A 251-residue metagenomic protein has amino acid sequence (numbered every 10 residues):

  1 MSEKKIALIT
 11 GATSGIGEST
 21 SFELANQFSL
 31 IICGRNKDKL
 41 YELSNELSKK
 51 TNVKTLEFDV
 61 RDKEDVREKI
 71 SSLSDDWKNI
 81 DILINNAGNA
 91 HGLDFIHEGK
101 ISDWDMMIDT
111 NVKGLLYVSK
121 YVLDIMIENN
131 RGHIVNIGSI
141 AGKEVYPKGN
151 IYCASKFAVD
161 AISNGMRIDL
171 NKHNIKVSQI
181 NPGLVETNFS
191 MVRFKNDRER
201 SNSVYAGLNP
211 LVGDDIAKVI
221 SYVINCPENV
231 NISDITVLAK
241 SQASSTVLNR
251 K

Functional and structural regions predicted by a protein language model:
T13-S14: Conserved glycine-rich cofactor-binding loop
F28-L43: Conserved glycine-rich Rossmann-like NAD(P)H-binding loop of the short-chain dehydrogenase/reductase
E57-E68, I101: The beta1-alpha1 cofactor-binding region of Rossmann-like NAD(H)/NADP(H)-dependent oxidoreductases
D94-I96, K100-D105: Substrate-binding pocket helix/loop in short-chain dehydrogenase/reductase
S119, S155: Active-site helix of classical SDR
S139: Residue(s) in the substrate-gating loop at a strand-loop-helix junction that position the organic substrate next
Q179-I180, R198-T246: C-terminal helical subdomain
